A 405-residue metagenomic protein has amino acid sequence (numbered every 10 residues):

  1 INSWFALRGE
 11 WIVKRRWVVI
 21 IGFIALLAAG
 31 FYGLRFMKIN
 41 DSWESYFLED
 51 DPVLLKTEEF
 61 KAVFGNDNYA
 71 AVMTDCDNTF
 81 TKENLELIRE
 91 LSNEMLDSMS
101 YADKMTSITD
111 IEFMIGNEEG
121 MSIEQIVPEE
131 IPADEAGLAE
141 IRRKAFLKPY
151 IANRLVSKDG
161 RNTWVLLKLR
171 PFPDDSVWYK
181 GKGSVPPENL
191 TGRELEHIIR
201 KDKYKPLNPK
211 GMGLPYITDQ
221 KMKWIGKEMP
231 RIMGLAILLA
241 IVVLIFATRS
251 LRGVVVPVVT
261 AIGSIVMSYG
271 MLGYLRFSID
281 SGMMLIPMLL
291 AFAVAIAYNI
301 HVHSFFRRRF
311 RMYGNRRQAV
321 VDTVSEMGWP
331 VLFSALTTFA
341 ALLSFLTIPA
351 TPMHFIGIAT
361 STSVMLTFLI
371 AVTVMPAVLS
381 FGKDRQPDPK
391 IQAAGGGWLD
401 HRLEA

Functional and structural regions predicted by a protein language model:
I1-F23, V321, L369-A405: Interfacial helix-loop-helix hairpins and adjacent transmembrane helices of multi-pass alpha-helical membrane proteins
V19-I20, I24-P52, T74, T347-P352 (+1 more regions): Transmembrane helices with small-residue packing motifs
L34-T79, L85-E86, E135, A139-V156 (+1 more regions): Solvent-exposed, non-transmembrane loop/terminal regulatory segments of multi-pass membrane proteins
E44-L48, S250-T260, L275-A291, F345-S363: Membrane-water interface of transmembrane alpha-helices in multipass transporters/channels
E58, A62, E86, P132-L251: Extracytoplasmic
G226-I279, T347-T351: Interfacial segments of transmembrane alpha-helices in multi-pass membrane proteins
Y274, A295-S304, G328-T347, P352-A394: Transmembrane alpha-helices and their membrane-interface boundaries in multi-pass membrane transporters and channels
R309-L336: Helix-loop junctions and hydrophobic alpha-helical segments within the transmembrane domains of large membrane
